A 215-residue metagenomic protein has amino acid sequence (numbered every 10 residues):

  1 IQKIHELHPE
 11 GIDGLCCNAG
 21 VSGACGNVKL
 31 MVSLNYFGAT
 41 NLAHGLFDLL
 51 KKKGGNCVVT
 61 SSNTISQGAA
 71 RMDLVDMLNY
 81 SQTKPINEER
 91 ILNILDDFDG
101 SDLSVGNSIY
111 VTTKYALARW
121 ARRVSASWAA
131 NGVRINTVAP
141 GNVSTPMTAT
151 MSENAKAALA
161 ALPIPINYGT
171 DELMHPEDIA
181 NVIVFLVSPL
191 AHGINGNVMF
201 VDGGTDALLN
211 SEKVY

Functional and structural regions predicted by a protein language model:
I1-E10: Conserved amphipathic alpha-helix within the SDR
G20-C25, K53-A130, N142-T145: Catalytic loop of short-chain dehydrogenase/reductase
L42-L50, W120-A121, V182, L186: Hydrophobic positions on the long internal alpha-helix of Rossmann-like NAD(P)-dependent oxidoreductase domains
D48, A126-S127, H192: Alpha-helical segment proximal to the catalytic Tyr-Lys
R134, I194-G196: Short, small/polar-rich loop/turn modules that mediate ligand/substrate recognition or access, typified
A139-T150, N154: Short, flexible catalytic-loop segment of classical short-chain dehydrogenase/reductase
P165-I179, L190-G193: A conserved structural motif in NAD(P)-dependent oxidoreductases
